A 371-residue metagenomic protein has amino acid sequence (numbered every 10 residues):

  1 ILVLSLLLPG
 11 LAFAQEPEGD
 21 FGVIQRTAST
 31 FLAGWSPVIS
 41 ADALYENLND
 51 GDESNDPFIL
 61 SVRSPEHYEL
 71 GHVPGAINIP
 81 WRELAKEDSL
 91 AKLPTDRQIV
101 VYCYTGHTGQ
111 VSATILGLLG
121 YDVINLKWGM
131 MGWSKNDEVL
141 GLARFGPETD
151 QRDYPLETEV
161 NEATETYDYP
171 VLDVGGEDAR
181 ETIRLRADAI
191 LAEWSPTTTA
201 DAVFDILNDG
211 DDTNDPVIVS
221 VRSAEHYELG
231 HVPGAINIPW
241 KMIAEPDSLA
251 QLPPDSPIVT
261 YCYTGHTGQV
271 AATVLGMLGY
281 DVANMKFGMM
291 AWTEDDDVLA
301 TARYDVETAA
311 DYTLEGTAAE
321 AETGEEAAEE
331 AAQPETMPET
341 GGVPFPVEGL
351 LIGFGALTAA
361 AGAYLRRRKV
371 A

Functional and structural regions predicted by a protein language model:
I1-P9, T358: Bacterial N-terminal signal peptides
G10-A43, N47-D50, E69-Q98, H107-D201 (+2 more regions): Rhodanese-like catalytic fold shared by cysteine-dependent sulfurtransferases and DSP/PTP-type phosphatases
L44, F58-R63, A76-I79, V217-R222 (+1 more regions): Short hydrophobic beta-strand that contains or immediately precedes a catalytic carboxylate
Y45-N55, D205-N214: A short acidic-Thr-Gly-centered motif at the start of a beta-strand
S54-I59, G75, R97-I99, N214-I218 (+1 more regions): Short active-site oxyanion
Y102-C103, Y261: Short, surface-exposed ligand- or partner-binding patches at beta-edge/loop junctions that are enriched in aromatics
P338-G353: Juxtamembrane/start-of-transmembrane alpha-helix segments at the extracytoplasmic/lumenal side of membrane anchors
G349-A371: C-terminal membrane-anchoring or membrane-association module
